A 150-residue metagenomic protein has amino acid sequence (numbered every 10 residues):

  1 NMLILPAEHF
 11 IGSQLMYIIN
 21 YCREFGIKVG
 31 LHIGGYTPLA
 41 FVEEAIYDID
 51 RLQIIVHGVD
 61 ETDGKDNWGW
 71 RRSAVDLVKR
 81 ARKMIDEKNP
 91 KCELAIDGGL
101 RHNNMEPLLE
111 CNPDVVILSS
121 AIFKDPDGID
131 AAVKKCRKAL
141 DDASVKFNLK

Functional and structural regions predicted by a protein language model:
N1-L31: Glycine/small-residue-rich loop that forms an oxyanion/phosphate-binding "nest" at active or ligand-binding sites
L3-L5, V29-I33, L52-I54, C92-G98 (+1 more regions): Hydrophobic faces of well-ordered beta-strands that scaffold small-molecule active sites in alpha/beta enzyme cores
L5-I11, Q53-D66, C111-V133: Glycine-rich phosphate-binding active-site loops on the catalytic face of alpha/beta enzymes
M16, R71-V75, P126, D130: Non-membrane alpha-helical structural segments and their capping/turn regions in soluble enzymes
I18-G30, R72-L94, K135-L149: Alpha-helix-loop-beta-strand connector modules within alpha/beta enzyme cores
G34-R80: Histidine/lysine/aspartate-rich catalytic loop segments that bind and position anionic ligands
Y36-D48, G98-V116: Catalytic cores of alpha/beta
L52, A81, D97, L108 (+2 more regions): Conserved, mostly hydrophobic/aromatic
